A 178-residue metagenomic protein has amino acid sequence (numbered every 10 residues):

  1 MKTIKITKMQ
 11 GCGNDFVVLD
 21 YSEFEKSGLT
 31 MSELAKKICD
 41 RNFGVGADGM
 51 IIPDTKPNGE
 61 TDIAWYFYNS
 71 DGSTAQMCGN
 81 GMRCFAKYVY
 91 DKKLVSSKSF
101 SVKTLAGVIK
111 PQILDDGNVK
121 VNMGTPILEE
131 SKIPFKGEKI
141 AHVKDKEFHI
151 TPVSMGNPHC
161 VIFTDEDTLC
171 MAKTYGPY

Functional and structural regions predicted by a protein language model:
M1-D116, V161-Y178: A glycine-rich beta-to-alpha transition motif near the start of alpha/beta enzyme domains, typified by
I6-K8, H149-V153: Short, flexible, solvent-exposed loop/turn segments with mixed acidic/basic and small polar residues
V119: Charged C-terminal helix
I127-E129: Ligand-binding beta-strand-loop-alpha-helix segment within the catalytic cores of soluble metabolic enzymes
K132-T151, C160-Y178: Anionic-ligand binding region
